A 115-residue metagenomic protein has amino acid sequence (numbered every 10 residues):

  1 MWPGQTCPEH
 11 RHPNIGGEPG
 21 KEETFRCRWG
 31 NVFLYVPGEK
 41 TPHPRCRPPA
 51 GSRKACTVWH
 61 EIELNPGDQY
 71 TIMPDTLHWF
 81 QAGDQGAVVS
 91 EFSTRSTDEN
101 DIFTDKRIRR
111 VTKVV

Functional and structural regions predicted by a protein language model:
M1-N14, K21-E22, V58-W59: A short glycine-rich, His/Asp/Glu-containing loop-to-beta-strand
W2-P3, G20-P42, C46-P49: Glycine- and acidic-residue-biased ligand/ion/polar-headgroup-sensing regions
I15-G17, R53: Short loop/turn motifs at secondary-structure junctions and domain boundaries
G30, G67, V89: Short hydrophobic/aromatic patches on the structural cores and recognition surfaces of FHA
K40-T57, W79-V115: Double-stranded beta-helix
I62-G83: Conserved metal-binding segment of the jelly-roll/cupin
